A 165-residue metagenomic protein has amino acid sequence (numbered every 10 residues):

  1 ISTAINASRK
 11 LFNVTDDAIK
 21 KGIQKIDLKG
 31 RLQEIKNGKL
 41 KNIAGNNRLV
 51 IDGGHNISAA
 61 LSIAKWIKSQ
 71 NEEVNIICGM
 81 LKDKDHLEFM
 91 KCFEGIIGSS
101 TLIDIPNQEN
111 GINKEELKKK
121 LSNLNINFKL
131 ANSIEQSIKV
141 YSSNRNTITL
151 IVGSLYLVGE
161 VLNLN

Functional and structural regions predicted by a protein language model:
I1-S99: Nucleotide phosphate-binding/pyrophosphate-handling subdomain across enzymes that bind or process nucleotide phosphates
R9, N46-I51, M90-I148: C-terminal helical cap/extension that packs against the catalytic core of soluble nucleotide-cofactor enzymes
S154: Active-site-proximal loop/hinge segments that shape catalytic or ion-binding/gating pockets
L157-G159: Short, active-site-adjacent cap segments at secondary-structure transitions
